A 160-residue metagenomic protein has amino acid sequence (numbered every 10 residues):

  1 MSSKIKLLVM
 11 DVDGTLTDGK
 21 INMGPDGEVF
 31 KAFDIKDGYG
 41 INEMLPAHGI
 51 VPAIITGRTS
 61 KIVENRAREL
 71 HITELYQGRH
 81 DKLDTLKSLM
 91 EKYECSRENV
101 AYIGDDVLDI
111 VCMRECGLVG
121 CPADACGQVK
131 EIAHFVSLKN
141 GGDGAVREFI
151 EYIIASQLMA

Functional and structural regions predicted by a protein language model:
M1-D81: Alpha-helical substrate-recognition element adjacent to the catalytic core
G27-K31, E69, L83-A160: Mg2+-dependent phosphoryl-transfer enzymes with acidic/Ser/Thr/Gly-rich catalytic loops
